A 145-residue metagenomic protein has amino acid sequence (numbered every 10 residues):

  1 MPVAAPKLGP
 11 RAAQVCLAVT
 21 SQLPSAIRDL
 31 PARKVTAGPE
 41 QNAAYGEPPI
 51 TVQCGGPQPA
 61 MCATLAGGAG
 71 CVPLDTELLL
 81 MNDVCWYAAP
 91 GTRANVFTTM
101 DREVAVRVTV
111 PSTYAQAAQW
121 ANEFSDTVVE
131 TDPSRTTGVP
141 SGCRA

Functional and structural regions predicted by a protein language model:
M1-T51, G56, R144-A145: Extracytoplasmic low-complexity, Pro/Thr/Ser/Ala/Gly-rich segments that lie immediately after a secretion/anchoring
P59, A63-A145: Extracytosolic low-complexity repeat regions of secreted or lipid-anchored proteins
